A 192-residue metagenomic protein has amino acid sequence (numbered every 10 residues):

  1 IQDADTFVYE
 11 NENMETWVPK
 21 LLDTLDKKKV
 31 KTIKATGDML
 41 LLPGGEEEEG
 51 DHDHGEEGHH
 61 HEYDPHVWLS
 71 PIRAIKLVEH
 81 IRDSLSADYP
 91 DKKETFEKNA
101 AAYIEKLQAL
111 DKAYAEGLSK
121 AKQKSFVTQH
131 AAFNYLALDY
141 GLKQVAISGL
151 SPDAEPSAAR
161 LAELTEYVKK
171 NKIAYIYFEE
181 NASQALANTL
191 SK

Functional and structural regions predicted by a protein language model:
I1-K192: Extracytoplasmic metal-acquisition and chelation regions
